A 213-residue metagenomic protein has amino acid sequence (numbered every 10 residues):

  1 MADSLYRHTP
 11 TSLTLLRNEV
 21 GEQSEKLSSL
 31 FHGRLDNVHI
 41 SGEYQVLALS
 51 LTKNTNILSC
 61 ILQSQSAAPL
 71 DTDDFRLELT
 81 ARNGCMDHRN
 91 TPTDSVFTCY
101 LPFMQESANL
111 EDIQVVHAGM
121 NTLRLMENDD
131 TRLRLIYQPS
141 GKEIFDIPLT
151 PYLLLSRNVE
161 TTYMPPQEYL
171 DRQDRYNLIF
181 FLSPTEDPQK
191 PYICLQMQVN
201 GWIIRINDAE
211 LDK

Functional and structural regions predicted by a protein language model:
M1-S4, L70-T161, L211-K213: Tryptophan-paired
M1-T55: Short, low-hydrophobicity acidic/polar segments
H39, S50, A67, L123-L125: Generic marker of residues within folded, mature protein domains
V46-A48, I57-I61, R76, R132-R134: Beta-strand secondary-structure signal
L49-S50, T55, V199, I206-A209: Short loop/turn and low-complexity linker motifs enriched in small/turn-promoting residues
K53-I57, L70-T72: Short, well-structured alpha-helical interface segments that form or flank functional binding sites
I61-L70: Structural motif
K142-M197: C-terminal structured domain segments
